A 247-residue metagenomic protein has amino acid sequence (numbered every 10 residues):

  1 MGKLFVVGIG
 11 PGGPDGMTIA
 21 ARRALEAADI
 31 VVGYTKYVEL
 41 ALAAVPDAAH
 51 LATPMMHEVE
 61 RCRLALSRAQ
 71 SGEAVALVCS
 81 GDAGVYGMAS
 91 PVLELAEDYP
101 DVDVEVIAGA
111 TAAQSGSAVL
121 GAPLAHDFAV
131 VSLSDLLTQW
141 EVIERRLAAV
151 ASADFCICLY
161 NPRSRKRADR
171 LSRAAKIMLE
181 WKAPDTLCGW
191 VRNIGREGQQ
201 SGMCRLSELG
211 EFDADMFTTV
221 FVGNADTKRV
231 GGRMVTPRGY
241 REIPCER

Functional and structural regions predicted by a protein language model:
M1, R23-A24, R68-Q70, L77 (+6 more regions): Solvent-exposed alpha-helices and their adjacent loops that cap or buttress functional pockets in soluble metabolic
M1-V104, A110, S115, G210 (+1 more regions): Class I S-adenosyl-L-methionine
L4-V6, A74-V75, S152-R247: A contiguous loop/helix-start segment that scaffolds small-molecule binding in enzyme catalytic cores
G10-G16, T138-W140, G202-M203: Short gly/ser/thr-rich secondary-structure transition/capping motifs
G33, L51-A52, V106, H126-S132 (+3 more regions): Structural signal for conserved beta-strand scaffold positions within catalytic alpha/beta enzyme cores
A44, M88-A89, G116-A118, E141-I143 (+2 more regions): Short, well-ordered secondary-structure micro-motifs
H57, A83-Y86, L136-T138, K166 (+1 more regions): Short, small-residue-enriched loops and turns at beta-alpha junctions that line or gate enzyme active sites
V85-A153: Class I SAM-dependent methyltransferase SAM-binding "motif I" and its flanking Rossmann-like core
